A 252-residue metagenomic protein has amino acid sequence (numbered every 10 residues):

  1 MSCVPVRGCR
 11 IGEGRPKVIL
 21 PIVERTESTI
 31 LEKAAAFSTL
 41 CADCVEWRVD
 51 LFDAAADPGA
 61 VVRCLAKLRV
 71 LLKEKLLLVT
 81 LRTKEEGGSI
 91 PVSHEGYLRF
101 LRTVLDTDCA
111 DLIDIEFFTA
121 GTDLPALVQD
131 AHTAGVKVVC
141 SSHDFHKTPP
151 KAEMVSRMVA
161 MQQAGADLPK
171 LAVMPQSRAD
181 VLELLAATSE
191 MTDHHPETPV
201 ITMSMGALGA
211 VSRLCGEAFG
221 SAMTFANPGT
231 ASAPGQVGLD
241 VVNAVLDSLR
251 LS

Functional and structural regions predicted by a protein language model:
M1-E32, L251-S252: N-terminal amphipathic alpha-helix/helix-capping segment at the start of soluble metabolic enzymes
K17-I19, C44-E46, L76-T80, A110-D114 (+4 more regions): Structural preference for beta-strand elements that scaffold enzyme active sites
V23, C44-A54, G96-Y97, L101 (+3 more regions): Catalytic beta/alpha-barrel core
R25-S38, V92-V104, P150-A160: Short, acidic/polar
F52-L68, F117-T133, P149-A152, Q176-M191: Active-site-adjacent beta->alpha loops and helix N-cap segments on the catalytic face of soluble alpha/beta enzymes
G59-K67, L71-T107: N-terminal active-site wall of soluble small-molecule enzyme domains
D130-L168: Histidine/lysine/aspartate-rich catalytic loop segments that bind and position anionic ligands
S189-S252: C-terminal alpha-helical cap/extension of soluble enzyme domains
